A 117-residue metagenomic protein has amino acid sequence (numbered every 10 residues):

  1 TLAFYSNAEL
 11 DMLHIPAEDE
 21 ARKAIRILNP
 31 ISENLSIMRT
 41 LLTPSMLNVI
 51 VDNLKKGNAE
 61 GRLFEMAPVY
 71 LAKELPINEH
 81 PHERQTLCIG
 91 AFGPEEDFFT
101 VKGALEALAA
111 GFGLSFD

Functional and structural regions predicted by a protein language model:
T1-D117: Extended beta-strand-rich architecture
